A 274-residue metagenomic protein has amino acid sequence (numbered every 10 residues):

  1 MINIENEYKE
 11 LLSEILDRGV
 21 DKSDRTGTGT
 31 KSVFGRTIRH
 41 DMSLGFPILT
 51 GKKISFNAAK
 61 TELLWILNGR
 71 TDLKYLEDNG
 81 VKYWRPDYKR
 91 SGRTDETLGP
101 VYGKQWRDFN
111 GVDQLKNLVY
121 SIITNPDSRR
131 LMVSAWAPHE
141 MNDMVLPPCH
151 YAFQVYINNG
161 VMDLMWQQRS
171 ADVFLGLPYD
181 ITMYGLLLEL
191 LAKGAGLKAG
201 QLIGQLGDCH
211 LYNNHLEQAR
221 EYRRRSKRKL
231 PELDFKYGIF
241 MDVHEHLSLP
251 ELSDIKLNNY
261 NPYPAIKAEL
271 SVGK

Functional and structural regions predicted by a protein language model:
M1-K274: Terminal, non-catalytic protein-protein interaction segments that mediate quaternary/complex assembly
